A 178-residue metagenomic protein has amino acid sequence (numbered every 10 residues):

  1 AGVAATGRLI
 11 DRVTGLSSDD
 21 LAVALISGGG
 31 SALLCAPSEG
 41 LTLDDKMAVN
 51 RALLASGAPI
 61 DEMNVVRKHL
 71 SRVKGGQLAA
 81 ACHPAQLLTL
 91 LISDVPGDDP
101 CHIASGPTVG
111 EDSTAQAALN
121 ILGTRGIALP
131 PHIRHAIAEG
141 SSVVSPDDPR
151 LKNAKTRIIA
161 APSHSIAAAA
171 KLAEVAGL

Functional and structural regions predicted by a protein language model:
A1-L178: N-terminal loops that bind phosphate or other acidic moieties and the adjacent beta-alpha structural core
